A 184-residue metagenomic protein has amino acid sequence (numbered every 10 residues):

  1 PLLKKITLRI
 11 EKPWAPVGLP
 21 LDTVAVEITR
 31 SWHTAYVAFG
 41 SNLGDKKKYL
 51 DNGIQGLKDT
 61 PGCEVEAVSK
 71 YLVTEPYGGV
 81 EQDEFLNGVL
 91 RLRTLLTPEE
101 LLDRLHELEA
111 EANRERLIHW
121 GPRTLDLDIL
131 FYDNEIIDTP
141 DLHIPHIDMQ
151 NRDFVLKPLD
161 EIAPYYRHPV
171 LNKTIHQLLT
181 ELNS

Functional and structural regions predicted by a protein language model:
P1-A35: N-terminal, polar/charged subdomain of small-to-medium soluble alpha/beta proteins
R9-P13, Y71-V73, L130-Y132: Short loop/turn motifs enriched for small/polar and acidic residues
W32, Y77-E84, L102, E107-S184: Flexible, gly/pro- and Lys/Arg-enriched active-site loops
H33-I54, G62: Extended accessory regions or peripheral subdomains of proteins
S41, R91-T94, F131-N134: Short beta-strand-to-loop capping motifs
K48, L96-L102, D138: Short, conserved charged micro-motifs
D51-L57, L101-L108: Short amphipathic alpha-helices in soluble, non-transmembrane regions that often serve as interface/regulatory elements
N52, G56-T97: Short, surface-exposed acidic-centric catalytic microdomains
